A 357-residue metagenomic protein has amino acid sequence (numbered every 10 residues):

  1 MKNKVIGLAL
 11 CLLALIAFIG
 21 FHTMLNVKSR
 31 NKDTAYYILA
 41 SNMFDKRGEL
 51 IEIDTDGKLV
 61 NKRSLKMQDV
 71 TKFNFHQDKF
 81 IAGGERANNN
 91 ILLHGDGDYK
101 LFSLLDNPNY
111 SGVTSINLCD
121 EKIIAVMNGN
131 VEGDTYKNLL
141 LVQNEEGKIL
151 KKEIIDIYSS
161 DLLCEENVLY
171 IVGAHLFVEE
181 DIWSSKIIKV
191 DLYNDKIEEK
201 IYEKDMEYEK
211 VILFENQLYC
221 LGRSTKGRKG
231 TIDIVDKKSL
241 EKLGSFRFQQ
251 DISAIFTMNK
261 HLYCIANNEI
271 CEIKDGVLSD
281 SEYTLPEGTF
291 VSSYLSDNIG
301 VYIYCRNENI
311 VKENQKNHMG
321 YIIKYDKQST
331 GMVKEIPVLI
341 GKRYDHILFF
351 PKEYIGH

Functional and structural regions predicted by a protein language model:
G7-H22: Hydrophobic membrane-insertion alpha-helices, especially the h-region of bacterial N-terminal signal peptides
G20-N61: An edge-strand/N-cap motif at the start of beta-rich repeat modules
L25-K28, K66-D78, N109-D120, I154-E166 (+4 more regions): Repeated scaffold domains used in trafficking and secretory/extracellular systems, primarily beta-propellers
N31-D45, T71-R86, I91-L92, C119-G133 (+4 more regions): Short beta-strand elements that form the blades of beta-propeller/WD-repeat-like and other beta-sheet-rich scaffold
F44-I51, N88-L93, E132-L141, V178-I188 (+3 more regions): Structural motif
K58-L65, D98-P108, G147-I154, D195-E203 (+3 more regions): A short beta-strand motif characteristic of beta-propeller blades
G147, K151-G276: Acidic, serine/threonine- and glycine-rich low-complexity intrinsically disordered segments that serve as flexible
S245-A254, I265-H357: Hydrophilic extracytoplasmic domains
